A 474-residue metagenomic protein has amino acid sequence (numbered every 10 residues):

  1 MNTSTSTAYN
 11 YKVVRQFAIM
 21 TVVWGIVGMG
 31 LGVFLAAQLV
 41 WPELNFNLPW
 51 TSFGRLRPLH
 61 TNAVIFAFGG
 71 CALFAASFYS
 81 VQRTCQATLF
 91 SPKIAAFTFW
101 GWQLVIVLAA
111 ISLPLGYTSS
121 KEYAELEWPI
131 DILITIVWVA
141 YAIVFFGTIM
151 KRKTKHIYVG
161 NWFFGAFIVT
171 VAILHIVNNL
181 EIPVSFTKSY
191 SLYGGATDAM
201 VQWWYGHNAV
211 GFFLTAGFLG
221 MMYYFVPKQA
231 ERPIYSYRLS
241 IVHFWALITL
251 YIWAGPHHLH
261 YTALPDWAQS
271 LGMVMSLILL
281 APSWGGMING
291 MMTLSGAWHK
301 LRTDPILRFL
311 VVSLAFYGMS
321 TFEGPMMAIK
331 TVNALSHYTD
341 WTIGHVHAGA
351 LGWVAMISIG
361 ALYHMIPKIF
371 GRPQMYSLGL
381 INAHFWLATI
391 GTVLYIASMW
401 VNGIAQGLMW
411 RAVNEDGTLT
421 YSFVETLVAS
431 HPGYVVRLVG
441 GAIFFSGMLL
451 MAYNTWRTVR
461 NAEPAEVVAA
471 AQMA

Functional and structural regions predicted by a protein language model:
M1-T5, L427-S430: Short, charged/polar, low-complexity loop and linker segments that flank or interrupt alpha-helical bundles
N2-Q16: Cytosolic juxtamembrane amphipathic/interface segments immediately preceding and feeding into a transmembrane helix
R15-Y117, W128-I149, N161-F186, Q202-Q229 (+6 more regions): Hydrophobic cores of alpha-helical transmembrane segments in multi-pass integral membrane proteins
N47, S119-E122, T262-P265, N333-H337: Membrane-interface helix termini and inter-helical loops of multi-pass transporters
S185-Y193: Extracellular/oxidizing-compartment recognition motifs
L192-V201, S336, W341: Active-site-proximal inter-transmembrane loops
L301-T303, L307: Long, amphipathic alpha-helical stalk/connector segments used for oligomerization, subunit docking, or mechanical
E463-A474: Short, highly charged, low-complexity non-transmembrane loops/tails of multi-pass membrane proteins
